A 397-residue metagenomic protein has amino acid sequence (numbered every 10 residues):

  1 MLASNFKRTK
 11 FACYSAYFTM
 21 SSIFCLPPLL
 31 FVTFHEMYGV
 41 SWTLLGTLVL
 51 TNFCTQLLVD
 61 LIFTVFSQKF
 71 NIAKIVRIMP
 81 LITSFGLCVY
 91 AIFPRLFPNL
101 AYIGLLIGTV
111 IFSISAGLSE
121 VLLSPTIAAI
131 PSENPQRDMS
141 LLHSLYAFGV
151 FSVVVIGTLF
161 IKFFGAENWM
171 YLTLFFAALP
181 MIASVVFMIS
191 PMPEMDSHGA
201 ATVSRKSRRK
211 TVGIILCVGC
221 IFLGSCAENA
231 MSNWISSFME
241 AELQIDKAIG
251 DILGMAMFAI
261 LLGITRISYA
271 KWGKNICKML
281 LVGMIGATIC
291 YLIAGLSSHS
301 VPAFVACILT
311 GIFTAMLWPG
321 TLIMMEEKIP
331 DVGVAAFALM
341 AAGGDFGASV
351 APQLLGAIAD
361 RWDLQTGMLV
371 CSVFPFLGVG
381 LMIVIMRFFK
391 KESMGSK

Functional and structural regions predicted by a protein language model:
P27-P28, K210-G263: Extracytoplasmic gate region of multi-pass secondary transporters
V59-K74, I161, I264-C277, A359: Helix-to-loop junctions at the C-terminal end of transmembrane segments in multipass secondary transporters
L81-N99, G286-S298: C-terminal ends and interior cores of transmembrane alpha-helices in multi-pass membrane transporters/permeases
L100-L118, P302-M316: Hydrophobic core of transmembrane alpha-helices in multi-pass small-molecule transporters, especially MFS/SLC-type
G108-S144: Cytoplasmic helix-loop-helix junction between adjacent transmembrane helices in 12-TM secondary transporters
L118-P131, A315-I329: Intracellular juxtamembrane helix-capping segments at the cytosolic ends of symmetry-related transmembrane helices
E133-N134, L141-M195: Helix-loop-helix hairpin linking two adjacent transmembrane segments in secondary transporters
I276-T321: C-terminal transmembrane helical hairpin of 12-TM major facilitator-type secondary transporters
